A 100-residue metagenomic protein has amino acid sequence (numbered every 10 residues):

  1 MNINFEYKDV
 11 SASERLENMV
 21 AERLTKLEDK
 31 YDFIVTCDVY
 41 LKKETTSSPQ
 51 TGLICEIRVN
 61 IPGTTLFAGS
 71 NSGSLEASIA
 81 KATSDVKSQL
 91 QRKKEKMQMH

Functional and structural regions predicted by a protein language model:
M1-H100: N-terminal, polar/charged subdomain of small-to-medium soluble alpha/beta proteins
